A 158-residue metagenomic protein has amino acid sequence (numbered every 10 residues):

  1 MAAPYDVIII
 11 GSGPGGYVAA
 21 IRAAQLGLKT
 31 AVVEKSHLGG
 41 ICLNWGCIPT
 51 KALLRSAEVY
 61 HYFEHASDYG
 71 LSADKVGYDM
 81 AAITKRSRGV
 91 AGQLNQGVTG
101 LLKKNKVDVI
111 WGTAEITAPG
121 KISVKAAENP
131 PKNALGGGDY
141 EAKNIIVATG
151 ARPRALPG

Functional and structural regions predicted by a protein language model:
M1-G13: Beta1/beta-strand and adjacent pyrophosphate-binding region of the FAD-binding site in flavoprotein oxidoreductases
A2-Y5, I21-L28, V33-G158: Glycine-rich flavin
G16: N-terminal Rossmann-fold NAD(P) dinucleotide-binding loop
